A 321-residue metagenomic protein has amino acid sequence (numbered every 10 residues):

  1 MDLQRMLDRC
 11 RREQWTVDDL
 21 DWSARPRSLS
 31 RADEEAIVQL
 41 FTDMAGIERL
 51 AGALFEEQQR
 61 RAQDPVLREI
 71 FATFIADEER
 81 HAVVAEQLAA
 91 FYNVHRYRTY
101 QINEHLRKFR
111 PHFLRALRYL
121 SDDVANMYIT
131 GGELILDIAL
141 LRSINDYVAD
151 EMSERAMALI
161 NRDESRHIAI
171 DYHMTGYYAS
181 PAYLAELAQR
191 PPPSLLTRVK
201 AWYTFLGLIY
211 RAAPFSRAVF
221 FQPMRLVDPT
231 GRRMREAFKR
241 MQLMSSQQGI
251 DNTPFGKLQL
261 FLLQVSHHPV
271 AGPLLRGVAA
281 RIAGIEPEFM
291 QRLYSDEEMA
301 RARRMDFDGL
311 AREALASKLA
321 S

Functional and structural regions predicted by a protein language model:
M1-S321: Non-heme di-metal
